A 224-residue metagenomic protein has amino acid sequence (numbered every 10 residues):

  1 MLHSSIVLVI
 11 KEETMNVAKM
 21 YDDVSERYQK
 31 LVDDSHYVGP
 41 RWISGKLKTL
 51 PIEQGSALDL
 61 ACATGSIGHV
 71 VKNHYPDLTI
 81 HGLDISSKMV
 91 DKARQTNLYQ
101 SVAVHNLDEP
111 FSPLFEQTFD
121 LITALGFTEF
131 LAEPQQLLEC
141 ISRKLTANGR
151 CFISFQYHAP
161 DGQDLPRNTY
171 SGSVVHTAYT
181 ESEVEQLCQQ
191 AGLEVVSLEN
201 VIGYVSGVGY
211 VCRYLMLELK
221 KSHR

Functional and structural regions predicted by a protein language model:
L2, L8-P51, M89, A159-P160: Conserved class I S-adenosyl-L-methionine
L58-F111: Class I SAM-dependent methyltransferase SAM/SAH-binding core
T123: A conserved beta-strand element that flanks and buttresses the S-adenosyl-L-methionine
G126-F127: Short catalytic micro-motifs in class I SAM-dependent methyltransferases
Q135-A147: A short glycine-rich, Lys/Arg-flanked "PGG" loop and its adjoining helix->strand segment in the class I
G149-Q156: Conserved beta-strand signature within the Rossmann-like core of class I S-adenosyl-L-methionine
Q156-V175: Short, glycine-/aromatic-enriched active-site segment of Class I SAM-dependent methyltransferases
H176-G192: Short alpha-helix
